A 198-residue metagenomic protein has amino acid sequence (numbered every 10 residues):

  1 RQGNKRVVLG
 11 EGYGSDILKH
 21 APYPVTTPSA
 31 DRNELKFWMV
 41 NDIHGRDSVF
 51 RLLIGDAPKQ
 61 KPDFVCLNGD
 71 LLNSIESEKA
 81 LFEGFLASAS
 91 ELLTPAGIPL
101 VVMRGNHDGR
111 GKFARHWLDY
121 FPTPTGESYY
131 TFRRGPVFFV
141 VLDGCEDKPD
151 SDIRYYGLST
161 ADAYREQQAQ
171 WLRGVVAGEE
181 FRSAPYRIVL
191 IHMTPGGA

Functional and structural regions predicted by a protein language model:
R1-M39, G55-K59, A184-R187: Acidic, histidine-bearing metal-coordination/catalytic regions of metal-dependent phosphoesterases
N4-A21, A80-R182: Extended active-site neighborhood of metal-dependent phosphoesterases/phosphodiesterases
N33-G109: Conserved, compact domain cores that house catalytic/ligand-binding motifs in diverse enzymes and effector modules
E34-H44, P136-D147, I188-H192: Active-site-proximal beta-strand elements of phosphoester/diester hydrolases
D47-G55, Q168-E180, T194: Active-site-proximal loop/helix segments of hydrolase catalytic cores
F50, A114, A198: A short acidic (Asp/Glu
L72, V176-G197: Short acidic, glycine-rich surface-loop motifs adjacent to enzyme active sites
S74, G109-R110, K148-P149, P195-A198: Flexible loop/turn segments at secondary-structure boundaries
